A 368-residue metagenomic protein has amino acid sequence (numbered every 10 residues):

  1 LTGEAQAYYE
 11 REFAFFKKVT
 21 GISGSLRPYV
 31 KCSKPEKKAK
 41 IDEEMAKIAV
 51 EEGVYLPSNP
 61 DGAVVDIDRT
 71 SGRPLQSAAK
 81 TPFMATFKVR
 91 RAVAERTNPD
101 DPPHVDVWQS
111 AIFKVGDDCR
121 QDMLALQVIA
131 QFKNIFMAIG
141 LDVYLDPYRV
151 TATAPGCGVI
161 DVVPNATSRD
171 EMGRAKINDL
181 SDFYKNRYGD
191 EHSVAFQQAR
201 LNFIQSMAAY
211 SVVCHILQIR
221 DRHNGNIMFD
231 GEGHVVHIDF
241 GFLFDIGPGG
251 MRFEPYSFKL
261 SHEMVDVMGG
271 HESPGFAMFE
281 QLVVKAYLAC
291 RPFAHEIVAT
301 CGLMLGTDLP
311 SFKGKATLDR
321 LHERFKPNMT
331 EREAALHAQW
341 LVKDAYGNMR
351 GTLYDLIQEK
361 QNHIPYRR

Functional and structural regions predicted by a protein language model:
L1-A209, N224, F229-R368: ATP-dependent kinase catalytic cores of phosphoinositide-metabolizing enzymes and PI3K-like protein kinases
Q218, H223-N224: Canonical protein kinase catalytic loop motif
